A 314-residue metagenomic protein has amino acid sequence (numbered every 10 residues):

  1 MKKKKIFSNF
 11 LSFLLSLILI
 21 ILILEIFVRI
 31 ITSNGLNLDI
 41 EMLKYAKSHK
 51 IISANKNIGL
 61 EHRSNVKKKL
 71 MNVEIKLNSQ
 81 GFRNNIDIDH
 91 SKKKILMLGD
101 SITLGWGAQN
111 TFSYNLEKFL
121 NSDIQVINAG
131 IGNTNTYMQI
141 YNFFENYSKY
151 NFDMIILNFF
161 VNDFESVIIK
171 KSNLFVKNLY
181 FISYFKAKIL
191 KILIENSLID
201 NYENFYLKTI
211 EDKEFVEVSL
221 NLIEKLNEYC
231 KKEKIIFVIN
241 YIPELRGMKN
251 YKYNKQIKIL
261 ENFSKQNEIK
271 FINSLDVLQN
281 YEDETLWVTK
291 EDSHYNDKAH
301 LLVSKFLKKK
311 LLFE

Functional and structural regions predicted by a protein language model:
K2-L19: N-terminal Sec-pathway targeting helices
S12, I23, T289-E314: Histidine-centered active-site loop/cap adjacent to the catalytic His in serine esterases/O-acetyl transfer systems
I20-N37: Membrane-interface motif at the C-terminal end of an N-terminal transmembrane signal
E25, D100, I155, C230 (+3 more regions): Generic structural signal for small/hydrophobic residues in well-ordered secondary structure, especially within
S33-N115, F119, Q279-E282, K290: Membrane/wall-proximal cationic-aromatic binding patches
D89, K94-L96, L104-N178: Conserved SGNH/GDSL esterase-like catalytic core that processes O-acyl groups on lipids and polysaccharides
T136, I140, V216, L220 (+1 more regions): Short, amphipathic alpha-helical "lid/cap" segments that border enzyme active or binding sites
F160-E261, I269, S274-T285, T289: Serine-dependent acyl-ester chemistry module
